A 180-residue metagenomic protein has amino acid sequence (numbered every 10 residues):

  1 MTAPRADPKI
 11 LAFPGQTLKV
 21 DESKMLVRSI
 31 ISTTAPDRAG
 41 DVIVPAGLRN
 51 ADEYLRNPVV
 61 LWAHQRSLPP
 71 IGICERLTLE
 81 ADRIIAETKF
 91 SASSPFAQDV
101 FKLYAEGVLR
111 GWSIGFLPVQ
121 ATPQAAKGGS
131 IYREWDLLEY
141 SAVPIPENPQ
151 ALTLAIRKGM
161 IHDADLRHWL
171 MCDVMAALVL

Functional and structural regions predicted by a protein language model:
M1-W169, V179-L180: Signature of dsDNA virion morphogenesis modules
L170-V174: Noncatalytic, helix-rich "gating/capping" subdomain that lines the substrate-entry/channel surface of large enzyme
